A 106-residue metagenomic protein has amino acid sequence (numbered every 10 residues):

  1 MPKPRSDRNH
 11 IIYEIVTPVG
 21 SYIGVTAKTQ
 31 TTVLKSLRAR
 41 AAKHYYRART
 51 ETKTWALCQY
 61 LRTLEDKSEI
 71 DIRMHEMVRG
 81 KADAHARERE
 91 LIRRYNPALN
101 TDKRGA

Functional and structural regions predicted by a protein language model:
M1-S36, D71, R79-A82, A86: GIY-YIG nuclease catalytic motif and its immediate N-terminal context
D7-H10, E51, H75, G105-A106: Small/flexible residues
Y13, Y22, Y45-Y46, Y60 (+1 more regions): Sequence-level detector for tyrosine residue identity
A27-K81: Conserved short loop/helix modules at catalytic or binding sites in compact beta-alpha or helix-hairpin-helix contexts
L91: Serine endopeptidase catalytic core focused on the charge-relay Asp
Y95-A106: Coupling/hinge elements of helicase-like and P-loop NTPase modules
